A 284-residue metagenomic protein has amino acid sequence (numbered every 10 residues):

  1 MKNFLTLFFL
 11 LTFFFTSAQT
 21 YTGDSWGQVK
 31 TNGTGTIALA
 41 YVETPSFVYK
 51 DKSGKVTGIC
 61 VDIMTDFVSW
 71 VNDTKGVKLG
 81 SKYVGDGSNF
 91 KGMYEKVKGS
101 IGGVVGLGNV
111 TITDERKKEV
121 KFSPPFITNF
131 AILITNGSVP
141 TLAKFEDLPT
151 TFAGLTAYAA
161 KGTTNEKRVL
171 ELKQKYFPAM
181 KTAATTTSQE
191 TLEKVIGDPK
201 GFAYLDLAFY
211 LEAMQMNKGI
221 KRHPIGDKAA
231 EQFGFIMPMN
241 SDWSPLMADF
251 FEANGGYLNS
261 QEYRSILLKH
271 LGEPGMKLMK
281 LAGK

Functional and structural regions predicted by a protein language model:
F4-T16: Sec-dependent N-terminal signal peptides
T20-G23, G27, V61-W70, S138-T164 (+1 more regions): Extended ligand-binding regions for polar small-molecule ligands
T20-N109, K118: Extracytoplasmic small-molecule ligand-binding "clamshell" domains of the periplasmic binding protein/Venus flytrap
A40-P45, G85-F90, S100-D114, N136 (+3 more regions): Beta->alpha turn/N-cap motifs
Y41-E43, I127-T135, P140-T141, L207-E252 (+1 more regions): Periplasmic-binding protein-like
T65, G76-T150, I220-K228: Acidic, polar ligand-binding/catalytic clefts
T65-S81, G162-T186, M214-Q215: Ligand-binding cleft/hinge of the Venus flytrap
F67, Y94-K98, T191-G197, F235: Hydrophobic residues within well-ordered alpha-helices
